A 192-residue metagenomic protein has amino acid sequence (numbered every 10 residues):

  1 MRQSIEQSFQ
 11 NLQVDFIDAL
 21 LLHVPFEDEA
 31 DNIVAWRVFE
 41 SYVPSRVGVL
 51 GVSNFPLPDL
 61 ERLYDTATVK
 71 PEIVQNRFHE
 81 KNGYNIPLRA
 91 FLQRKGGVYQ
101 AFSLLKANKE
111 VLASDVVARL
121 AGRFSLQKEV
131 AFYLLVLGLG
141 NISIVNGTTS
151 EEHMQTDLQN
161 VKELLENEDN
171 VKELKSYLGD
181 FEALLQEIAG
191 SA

Functional and structural regions predicted by a protein language model:
M1-N11, P58-E61, Y84: Short, acidic/polar
Q10-Q13, A67: Extracytoplasmic/secreted proteins and extracellular or luminal domains
L12-E29: Active-site groove signature of glycoside hydrolases
V24-A192: Beta/alpha (TIM)-barrel catalytic core signal, keyed to glycine-rich beta->alpha loops juxtaposed to Asp/Glu that bind
